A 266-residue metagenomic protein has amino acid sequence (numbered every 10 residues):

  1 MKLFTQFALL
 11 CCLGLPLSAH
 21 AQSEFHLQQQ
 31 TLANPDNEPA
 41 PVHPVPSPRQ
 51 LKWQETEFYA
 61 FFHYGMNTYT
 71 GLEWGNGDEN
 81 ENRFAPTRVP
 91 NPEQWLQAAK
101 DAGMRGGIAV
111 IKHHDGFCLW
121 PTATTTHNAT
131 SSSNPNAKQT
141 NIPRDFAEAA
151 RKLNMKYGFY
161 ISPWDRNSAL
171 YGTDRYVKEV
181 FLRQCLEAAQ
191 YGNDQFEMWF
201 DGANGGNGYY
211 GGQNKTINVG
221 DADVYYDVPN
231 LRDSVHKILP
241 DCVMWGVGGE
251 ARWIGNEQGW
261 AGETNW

Functional and structural regions predicted by a protein language model:
M1-K2: N-terminal secretory signal peptides that target proteins for export/translocation
Q6-P16: Bacterial N-terminal signal peptides
L17-A21: Sec/Tat signal peptide C-region and signal peptidase I cleavage site
Q22-W266: Mature catalytic domains of secreted/periplasmic carbohydrate-active enzymes
